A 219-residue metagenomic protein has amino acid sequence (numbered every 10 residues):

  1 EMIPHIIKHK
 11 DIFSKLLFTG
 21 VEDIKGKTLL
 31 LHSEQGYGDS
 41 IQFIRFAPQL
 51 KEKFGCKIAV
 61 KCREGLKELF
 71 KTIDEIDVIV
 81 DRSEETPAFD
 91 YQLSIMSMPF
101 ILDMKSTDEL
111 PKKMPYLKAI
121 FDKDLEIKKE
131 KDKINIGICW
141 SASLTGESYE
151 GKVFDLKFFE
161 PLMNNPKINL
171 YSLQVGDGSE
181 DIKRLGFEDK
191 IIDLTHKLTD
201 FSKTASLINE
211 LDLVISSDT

Functional and structural regions predicted by a protein language model:
E1-T219: Catalytic machinery of carbohydrate-active enzymes, primarily nucleotide-sugar-dependent glycosyltransferases
